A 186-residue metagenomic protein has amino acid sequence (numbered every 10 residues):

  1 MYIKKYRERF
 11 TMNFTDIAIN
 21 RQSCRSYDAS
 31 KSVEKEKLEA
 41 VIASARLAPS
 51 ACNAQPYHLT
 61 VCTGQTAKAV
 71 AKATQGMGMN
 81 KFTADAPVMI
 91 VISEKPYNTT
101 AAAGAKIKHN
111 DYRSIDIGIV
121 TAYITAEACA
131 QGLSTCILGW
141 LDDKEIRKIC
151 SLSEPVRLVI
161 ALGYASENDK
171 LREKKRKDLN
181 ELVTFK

Functional and structural regions predicted by a protein language model:
Y2-V88, K95: N-terminal amphipathic, basic helical "cap/leader" segment at the start of enzyme domains
Y6, F14-S32, L158-K186: C-terminal helix-cap and adjacent tail motif
C24-Y27, T99-D111: Glycine/charged-rich beta-loop-alpha catalytic/anionic-binding loops adjacent to active sites
A45, I90, A105-I149: Small-aliphatic-rich amphipathic alpha-helix that forms the alpha element of a beta-alpha
A54-Y57, A130, R157: Short secondary-structure junction motifs
M79-M89, S151-R172: A glycine-rich helix N-cap at a beta->alpha junction
M89-A103: Acidic-glycine-rich active-site phosphate/pyrophosphate-binding loop
E94, W140, Y164: Short secondary-structure boundary segments
